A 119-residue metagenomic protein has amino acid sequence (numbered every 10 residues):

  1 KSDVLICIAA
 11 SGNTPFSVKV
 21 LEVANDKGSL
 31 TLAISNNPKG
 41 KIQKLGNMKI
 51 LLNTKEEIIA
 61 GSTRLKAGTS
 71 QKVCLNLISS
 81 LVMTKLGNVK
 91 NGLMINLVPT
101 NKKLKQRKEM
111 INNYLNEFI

Functional and structural regions predicted by a protein language model:
K1-C74, S79-N88: Glycine-rich phosphate-binding loops that contact phosphosugars or nucleotide phosphates
S80-L115: Internal, active-site/partner-interface "lid" segment
I119: Recognition helix of helix-turn-helix DNA-binding domains
